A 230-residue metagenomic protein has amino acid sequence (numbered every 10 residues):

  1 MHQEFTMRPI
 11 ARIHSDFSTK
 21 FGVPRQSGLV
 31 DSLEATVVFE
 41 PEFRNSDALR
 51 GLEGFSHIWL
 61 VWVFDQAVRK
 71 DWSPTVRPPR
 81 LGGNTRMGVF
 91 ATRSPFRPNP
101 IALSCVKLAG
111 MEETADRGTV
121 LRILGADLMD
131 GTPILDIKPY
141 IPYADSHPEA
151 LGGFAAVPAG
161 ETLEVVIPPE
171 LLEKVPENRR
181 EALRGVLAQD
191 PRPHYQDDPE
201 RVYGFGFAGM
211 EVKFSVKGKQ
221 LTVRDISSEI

Functional and structural regions predicted by a protein language model:
M1-I101, E113-I230: Mixed-charge, low-complexity intrinsically disordered regions
H14, V106-A109: Conserved positions in beta-strands of structured domains
